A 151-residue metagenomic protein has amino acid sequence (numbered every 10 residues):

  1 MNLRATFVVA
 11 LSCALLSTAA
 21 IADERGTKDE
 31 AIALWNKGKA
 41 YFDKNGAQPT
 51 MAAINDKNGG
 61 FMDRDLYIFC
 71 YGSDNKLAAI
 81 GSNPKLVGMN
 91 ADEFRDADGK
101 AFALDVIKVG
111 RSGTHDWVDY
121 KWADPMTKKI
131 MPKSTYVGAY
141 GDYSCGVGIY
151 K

Functional and structural regions predicted by a protein language model:
N2-K151: N-terminal membrane-sensor/transducer module of prokaryotic signaling receptors
